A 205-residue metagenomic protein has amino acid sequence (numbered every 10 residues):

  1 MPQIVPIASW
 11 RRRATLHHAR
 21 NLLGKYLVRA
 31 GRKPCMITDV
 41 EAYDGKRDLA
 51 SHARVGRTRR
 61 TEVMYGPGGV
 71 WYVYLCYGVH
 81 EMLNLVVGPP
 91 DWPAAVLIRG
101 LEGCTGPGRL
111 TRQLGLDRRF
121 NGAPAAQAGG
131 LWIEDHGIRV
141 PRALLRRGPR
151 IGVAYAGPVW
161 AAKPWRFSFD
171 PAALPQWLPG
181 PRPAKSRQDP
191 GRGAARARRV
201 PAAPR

Functional and structural regions predicted by a protein language model:
M1-R205: Conserved, well-structured core segments that form or line functional sites
